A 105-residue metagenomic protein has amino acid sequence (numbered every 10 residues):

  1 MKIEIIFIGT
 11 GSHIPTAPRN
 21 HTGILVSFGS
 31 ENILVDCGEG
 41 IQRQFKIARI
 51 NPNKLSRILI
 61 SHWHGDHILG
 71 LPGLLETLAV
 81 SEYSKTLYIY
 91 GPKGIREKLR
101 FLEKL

Functional and structural regions predicted by a protein language model:
M1-L105: Binuclear metal-dependent hydrolase catalytic cores
